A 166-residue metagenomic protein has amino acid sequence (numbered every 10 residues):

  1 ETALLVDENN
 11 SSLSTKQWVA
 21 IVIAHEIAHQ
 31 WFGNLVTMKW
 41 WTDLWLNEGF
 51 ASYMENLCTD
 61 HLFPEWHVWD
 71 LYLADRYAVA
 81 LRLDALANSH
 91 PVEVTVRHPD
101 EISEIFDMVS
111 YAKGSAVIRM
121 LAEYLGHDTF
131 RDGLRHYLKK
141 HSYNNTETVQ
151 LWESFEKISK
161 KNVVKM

Functional and structural regions predicted by a protein language model:
E1-M166: Hydrophobic alpha-helical and helix-loop surface patches within well-folded domains that function as non-catalytic
